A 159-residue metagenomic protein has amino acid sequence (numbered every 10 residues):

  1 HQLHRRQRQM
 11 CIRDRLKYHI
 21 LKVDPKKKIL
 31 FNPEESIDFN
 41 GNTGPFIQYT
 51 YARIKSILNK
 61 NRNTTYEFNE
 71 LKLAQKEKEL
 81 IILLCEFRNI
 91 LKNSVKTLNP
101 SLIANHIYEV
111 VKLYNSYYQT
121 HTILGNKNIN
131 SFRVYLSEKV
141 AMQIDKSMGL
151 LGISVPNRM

Functional and structural regions predicted by a protein language model:
H1-C11: Single conserved hydrophobic/aromatic residue that forms the stacking wall/gate of nucleotide- or nucleobase-binding
R5, P33, C85-R88: Residue-level signal for cytosolic alpha-helical hairpin/rod architecture
Q9, R15, L21-N40, R53-E67: Long, amphipathic alpha-helical stalk/connector segments used for oligomerization, subunit docking, or mechanical
R13-K27, K72-L83: Acidic, low-complexity proline/glycine-rich segments
K17, L30, F46-Q48, L102 (+1 more regions): Structured core elements
N42-A52: Conserved phosphate/anionic-ligand binding catalytic regions in large, soluble enzymes, centered on
G44, N61, E70-M159: Basic, alpha-helical terminal appendages of large translation-related enzymes
